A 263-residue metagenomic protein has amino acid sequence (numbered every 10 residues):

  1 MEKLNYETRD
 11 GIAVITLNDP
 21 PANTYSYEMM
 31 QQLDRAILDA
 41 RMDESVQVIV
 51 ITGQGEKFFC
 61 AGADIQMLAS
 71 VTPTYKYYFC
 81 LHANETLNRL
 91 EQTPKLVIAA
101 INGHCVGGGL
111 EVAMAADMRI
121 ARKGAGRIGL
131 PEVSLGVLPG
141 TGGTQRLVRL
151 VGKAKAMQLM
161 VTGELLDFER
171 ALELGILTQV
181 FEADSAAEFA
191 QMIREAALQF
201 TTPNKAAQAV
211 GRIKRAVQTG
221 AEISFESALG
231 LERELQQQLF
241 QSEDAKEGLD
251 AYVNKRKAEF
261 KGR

Functional and structural regions predicted by a protein language model:
M1-T52, N88: Conserved CoA-thioester-binding segment of acyl-CoA-metabolizing enzymes
Q32, G53-T86, C105: Glycine- (often His-adjacent) and acidic-residue-rich active-site loop that binds/positions the CoA thioester
A36, H82-P94: Catalytic-core regions built around general acid/base machinery
T86, L90, A100, V106-M160 (+1 more regions): CoA-thioester-processing core
A121-G126, F168, L177-G230, E243 (+1 more regions): C-terminal long alpha-helix characteristic of the crotonase
G163-R170: Acidic, divalent-metal-coordinating active-site segment for phosphoryl/phosphodiester hydrolysis, typified by short
